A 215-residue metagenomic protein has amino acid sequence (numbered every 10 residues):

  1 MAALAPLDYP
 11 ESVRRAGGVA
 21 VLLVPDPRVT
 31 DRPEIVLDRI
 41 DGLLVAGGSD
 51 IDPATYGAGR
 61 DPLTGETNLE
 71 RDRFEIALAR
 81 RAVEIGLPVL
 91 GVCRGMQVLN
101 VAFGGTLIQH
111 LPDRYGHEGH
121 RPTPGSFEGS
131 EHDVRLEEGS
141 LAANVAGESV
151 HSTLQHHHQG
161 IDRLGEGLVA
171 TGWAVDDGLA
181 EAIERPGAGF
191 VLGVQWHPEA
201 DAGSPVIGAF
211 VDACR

Functional and structural regions predicted by a protein language model:
M1-L90, N100-F103, I108, P112-A146 (+4 more regions): N-terminal beta1-alpha1 cap of cysteine-dependent amidohydrolase-like domains
C93: Conserved G/P- and acidic residue-centered "switch" motifs that form tight phosphate/ATP-binding loops in soluble
M96-V98: Hydrophobic, aromatic-enriched interface-forming segments
L192-W196: Active-site-proximal beta-strand elements of phosphoester/diester hydrolases
